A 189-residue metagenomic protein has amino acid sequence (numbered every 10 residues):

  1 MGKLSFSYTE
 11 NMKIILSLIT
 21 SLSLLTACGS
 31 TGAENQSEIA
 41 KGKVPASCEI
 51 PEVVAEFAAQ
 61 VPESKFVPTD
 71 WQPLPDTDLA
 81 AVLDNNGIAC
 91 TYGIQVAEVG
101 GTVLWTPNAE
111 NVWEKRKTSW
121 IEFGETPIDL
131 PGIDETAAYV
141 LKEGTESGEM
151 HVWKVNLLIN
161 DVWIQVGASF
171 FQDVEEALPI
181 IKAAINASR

Functional and structural regions predicted by a protein language model:
M1-N11: Short, Lys/Arg-enriched N-terminal segments with co-localized hydrophobic residues within the first ~10-30 amino acids
M12-S21: Sec-dependent signal peptide recognition, specifically the positively charged N-region followed immediately by
L25-A27: C-terminal motif of bacterial Sec signal peptides marking the signal peptidase cleavage site
G29-N85, P179-A183: N-terminal "mature-domain start" segment
D70-Q72, W113-K154: Short Gly/Thr-rich strand-loop-strand
G87-N111, V166: A short acidic-to-branched-hydrophobic micro-motif
T91, H151-L158: Short, surface-exposed beta-strand/loop micro-motifs that present aromatic residues
S169-R189: Surface-exposed amphipathic alpha-helical segments
